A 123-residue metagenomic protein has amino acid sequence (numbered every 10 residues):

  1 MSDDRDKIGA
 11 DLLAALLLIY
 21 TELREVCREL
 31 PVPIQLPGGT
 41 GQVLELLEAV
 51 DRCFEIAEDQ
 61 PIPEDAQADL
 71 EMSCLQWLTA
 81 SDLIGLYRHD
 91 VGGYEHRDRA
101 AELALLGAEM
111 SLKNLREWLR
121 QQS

Functional and structural regions predicted by a protein language model:
M1-D3, A66: Intrinsic disorder/low-complexity signature
D3-Q60, R97-R120: Alpha-helical segments in soluble extracytoplasmic regions
I62-D98: Long, amphipathic, charge-rich alpha-helical segments that form helical bundles/coiled-coils
